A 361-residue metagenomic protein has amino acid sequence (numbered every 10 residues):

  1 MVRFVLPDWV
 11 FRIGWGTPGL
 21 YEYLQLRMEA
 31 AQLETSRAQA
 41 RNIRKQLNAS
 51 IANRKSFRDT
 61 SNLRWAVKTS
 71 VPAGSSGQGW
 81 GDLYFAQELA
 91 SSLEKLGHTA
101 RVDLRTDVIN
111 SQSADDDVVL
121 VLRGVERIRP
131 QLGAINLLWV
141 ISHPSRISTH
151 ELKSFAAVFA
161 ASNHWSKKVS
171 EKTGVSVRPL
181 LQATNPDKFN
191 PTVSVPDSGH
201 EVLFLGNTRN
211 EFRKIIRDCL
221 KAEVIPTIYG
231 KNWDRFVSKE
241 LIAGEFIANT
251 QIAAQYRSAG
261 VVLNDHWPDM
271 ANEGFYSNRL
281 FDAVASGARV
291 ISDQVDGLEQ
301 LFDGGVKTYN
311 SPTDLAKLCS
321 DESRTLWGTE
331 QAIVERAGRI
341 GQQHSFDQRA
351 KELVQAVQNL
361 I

Functional and structural regions predicted by a protein language model:
V5-L132, S166-K172, S176-P179, D293 (+4 more regions): N-terminal pre-catalytic "stem/leader" segment of glycosyltransferase-like enzymes
A66-P72, V140-H143, Q182, Y229-K231 (+1 more regions): Short loop/turn segments at strand-loop or loop-helix junctions that form parts of catalytic or ligand-binding pockets
V67-A73, Y84-E88, L93, V102 (+2 more regions): Catalytic binding pocket for nucleotide-activated donors in carbohydrate/polymer assembly enzymes
S76-Y84, S91, P186-V261, D269-A271: Conserved catalytic-core segment of nucleotide-activated headgroup transferases in glycan assembly
Q112-S113, H150-L152, A254-Q255: Structural alpha-helical scaffold elements that stabilize or flank donor/cofactor-binding regions in carbohydrate
D115-D116, F155, A259: Local beta-strand N-terminus motif with an aromatic residue
V125-I225, W233, H344-Q348: Catalytic core of nucleotide-activated saccharide and alditol-phosphate transferases
